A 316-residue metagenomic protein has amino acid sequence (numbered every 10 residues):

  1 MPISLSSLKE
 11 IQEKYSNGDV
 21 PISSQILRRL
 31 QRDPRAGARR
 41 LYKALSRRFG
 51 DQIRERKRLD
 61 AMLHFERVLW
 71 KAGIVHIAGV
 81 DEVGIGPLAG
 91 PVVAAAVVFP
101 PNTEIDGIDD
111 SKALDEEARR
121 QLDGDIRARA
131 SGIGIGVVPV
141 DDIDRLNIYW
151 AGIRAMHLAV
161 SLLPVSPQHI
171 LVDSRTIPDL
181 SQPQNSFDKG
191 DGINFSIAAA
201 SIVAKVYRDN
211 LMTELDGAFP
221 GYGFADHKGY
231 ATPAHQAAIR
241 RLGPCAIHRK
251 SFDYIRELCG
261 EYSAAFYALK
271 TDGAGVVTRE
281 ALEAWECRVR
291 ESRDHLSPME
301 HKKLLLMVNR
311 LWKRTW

Functional and structural regions predicted by a protein language model:
M1-A78, I85-W316: RNase H-like, Mg2+-dependent phosphodiesterase core, and more generally RNA phosphate-backbone-engaging helix-loop
